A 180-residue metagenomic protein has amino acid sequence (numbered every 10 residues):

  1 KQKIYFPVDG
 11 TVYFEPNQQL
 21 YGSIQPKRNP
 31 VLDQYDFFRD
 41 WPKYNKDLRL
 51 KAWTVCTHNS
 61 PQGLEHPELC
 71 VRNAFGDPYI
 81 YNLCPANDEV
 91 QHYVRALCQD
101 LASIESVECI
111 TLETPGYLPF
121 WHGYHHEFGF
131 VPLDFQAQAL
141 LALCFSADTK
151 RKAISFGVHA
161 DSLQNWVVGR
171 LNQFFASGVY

Functional and structural regions predicted by a protein language model:
K1-D33: Aromatic-lined carbohydrate-binding/catalytic grooves of carbohydrate-active enzymes
K1-D9, D100-C109: Catalytic domains of carbohydrate-active enzymes, especially glycoside hydrolases
Q2-Y5, D33-F75, C109-L118, S155 (+1 more regions): Glycine-rich, aromatic-flanked loop segments that form ligand/cofactor-binding clefts across common enzyme folds
R28-D40, Q91-R95, Y180: Well-ordered, non-membrane alpha-helical segments in soluble/globular domains
V55-E105, F130-P132, A139-R151: Active-site-adjacent "subsite" loops/lids of carbohydrate-active enzymes
H122-Y124: Outer-membrane beta-barrel and related beta-rich outer-membrane complex signature in Gram-negative bacteria
E127: Short metal-coordination and nucleic-acid-contact micro-motifs, chiefly zinc-binding Cys/His arrays
A137-Y180: Extended, charge-rich helix/loop segments that form flexible, surface "patches" used to engage negatively charged
